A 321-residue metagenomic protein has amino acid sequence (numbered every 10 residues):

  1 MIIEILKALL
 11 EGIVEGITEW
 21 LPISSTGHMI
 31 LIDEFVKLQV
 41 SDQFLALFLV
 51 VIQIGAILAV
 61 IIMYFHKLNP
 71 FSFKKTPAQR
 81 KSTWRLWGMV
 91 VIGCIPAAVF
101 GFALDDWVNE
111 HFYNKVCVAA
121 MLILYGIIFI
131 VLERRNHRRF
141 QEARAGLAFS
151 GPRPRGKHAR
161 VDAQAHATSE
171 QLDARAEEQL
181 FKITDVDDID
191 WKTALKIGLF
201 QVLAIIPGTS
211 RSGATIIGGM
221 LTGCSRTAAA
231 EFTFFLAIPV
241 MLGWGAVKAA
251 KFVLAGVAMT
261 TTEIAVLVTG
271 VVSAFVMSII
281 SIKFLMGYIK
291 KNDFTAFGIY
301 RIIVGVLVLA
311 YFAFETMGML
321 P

Functional and structural regions predicted by a protein language model:
M1-P321: Multi-pass membrane proteins that catalyze or facilitate reactions on polyprenyl-/lipid-phosphate substrates and their
